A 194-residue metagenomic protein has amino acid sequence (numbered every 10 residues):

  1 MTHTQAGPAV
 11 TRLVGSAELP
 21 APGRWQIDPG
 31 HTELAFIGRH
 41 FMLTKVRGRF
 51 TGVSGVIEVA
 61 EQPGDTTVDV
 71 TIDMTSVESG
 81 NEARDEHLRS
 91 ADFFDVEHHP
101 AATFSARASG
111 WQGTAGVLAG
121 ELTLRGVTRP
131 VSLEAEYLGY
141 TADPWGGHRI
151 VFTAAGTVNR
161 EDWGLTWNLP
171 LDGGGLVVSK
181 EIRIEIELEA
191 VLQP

Functional and structural regions predicted by a protein language model:
M1-P194: Low-complexity, acidic/polar, glycine-enriched regions of mature
